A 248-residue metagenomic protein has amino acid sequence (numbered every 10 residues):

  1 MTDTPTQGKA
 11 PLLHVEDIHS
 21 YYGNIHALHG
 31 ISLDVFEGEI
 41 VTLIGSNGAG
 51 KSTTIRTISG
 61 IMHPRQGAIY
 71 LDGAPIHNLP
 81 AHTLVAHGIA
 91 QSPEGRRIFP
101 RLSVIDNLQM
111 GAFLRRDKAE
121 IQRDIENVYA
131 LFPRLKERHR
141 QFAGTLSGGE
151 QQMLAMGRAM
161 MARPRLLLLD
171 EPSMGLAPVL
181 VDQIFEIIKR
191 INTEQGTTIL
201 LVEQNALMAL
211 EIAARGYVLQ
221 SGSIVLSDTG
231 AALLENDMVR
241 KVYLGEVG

Functional and structural regions predicted by a protein language model:
T2-G248: Glycine-rich phosphate-binding loops of nucleotide-dependent enzymes
